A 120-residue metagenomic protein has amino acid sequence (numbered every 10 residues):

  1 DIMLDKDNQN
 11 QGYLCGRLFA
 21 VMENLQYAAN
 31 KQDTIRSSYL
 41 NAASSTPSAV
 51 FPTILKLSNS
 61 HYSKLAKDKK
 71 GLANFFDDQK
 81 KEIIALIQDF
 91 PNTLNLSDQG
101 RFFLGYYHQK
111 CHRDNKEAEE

Functional and structural regions predicted by a protein language model:
D1-E120: Intrinsic-disorder/low-complexity detector
